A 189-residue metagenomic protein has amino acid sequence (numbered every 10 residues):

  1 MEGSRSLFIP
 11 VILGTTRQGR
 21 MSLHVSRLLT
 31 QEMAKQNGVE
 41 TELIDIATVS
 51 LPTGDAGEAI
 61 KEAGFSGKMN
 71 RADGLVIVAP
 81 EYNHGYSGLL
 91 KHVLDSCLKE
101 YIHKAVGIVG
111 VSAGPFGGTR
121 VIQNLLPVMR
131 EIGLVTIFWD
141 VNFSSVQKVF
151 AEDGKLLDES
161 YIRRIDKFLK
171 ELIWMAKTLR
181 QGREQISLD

Functional and structural regions predicted by a protein language model:
M1-C97, L156-D189: N-terminal beta1-alpha1-beta2 submodule of the flavodoxin-like/Rossmannoid cofactor-binding fold
E42-P52, K99, I132-E152: Mobile beta-alpha loop/short-helix "lid" or hinge segments that flank ligand
I77-H84, V109-T119, S145-D153, Q181-Q185: Repeat-unit-sized solenoid/scaffold elements
I102-H103: His-Asp phosphorelay/catalytic-motif detector in bacterial-type signaling
V106-V146, E159-R163: Short, glycine-/small-residue-rich phosphate/pyrophosphate-handling segment
